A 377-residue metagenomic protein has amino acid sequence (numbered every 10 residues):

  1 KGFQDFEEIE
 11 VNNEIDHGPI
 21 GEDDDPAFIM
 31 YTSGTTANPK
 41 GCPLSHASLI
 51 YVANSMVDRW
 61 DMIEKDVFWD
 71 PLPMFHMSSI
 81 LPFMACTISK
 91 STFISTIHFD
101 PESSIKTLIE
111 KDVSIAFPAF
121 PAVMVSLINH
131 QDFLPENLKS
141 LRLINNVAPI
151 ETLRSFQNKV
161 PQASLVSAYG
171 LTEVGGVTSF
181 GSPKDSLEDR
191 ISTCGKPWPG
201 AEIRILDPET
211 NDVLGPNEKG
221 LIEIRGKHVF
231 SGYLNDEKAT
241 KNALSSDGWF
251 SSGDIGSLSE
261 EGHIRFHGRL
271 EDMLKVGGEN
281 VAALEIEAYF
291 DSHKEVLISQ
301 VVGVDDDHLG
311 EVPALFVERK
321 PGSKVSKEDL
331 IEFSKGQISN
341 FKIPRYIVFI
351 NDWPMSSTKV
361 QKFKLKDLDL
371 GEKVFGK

Functional and structural regions predicted by a protein language model:
K1-D23, H130, G371-K377: ANL superfamily adenylate-forming
Q4, N12-Y31, N38, D61-V67: Conserved pre-ATP/AMP-binding loop-to-beta segment of ANL
P26, T32-T35, F68, M74 (+8 more regions): Conserved S/T- and glycine-rich ATP-binding loop of Class I adenylate-forming
A27-Y51: Conserved AMP-binding A3 loop
I50-V67, F75-I115, S126, H130: Conserved AMP-binding/adenylation subdomain of ANL enzymes
I88, V113-A119, V125-D189, E202: Gly/Ser/Thr-rich phosphate-binding loop
L108-I109, L221, G226, S231-G232 (+4 more regions): AMP-binding/adenylate-forming catalytic core of the ANL superfamily
A148-E151, L187-N235, A243: Adenylate-forming AMP-binding core of the ANL superfamily, especially NRPS adenylation
